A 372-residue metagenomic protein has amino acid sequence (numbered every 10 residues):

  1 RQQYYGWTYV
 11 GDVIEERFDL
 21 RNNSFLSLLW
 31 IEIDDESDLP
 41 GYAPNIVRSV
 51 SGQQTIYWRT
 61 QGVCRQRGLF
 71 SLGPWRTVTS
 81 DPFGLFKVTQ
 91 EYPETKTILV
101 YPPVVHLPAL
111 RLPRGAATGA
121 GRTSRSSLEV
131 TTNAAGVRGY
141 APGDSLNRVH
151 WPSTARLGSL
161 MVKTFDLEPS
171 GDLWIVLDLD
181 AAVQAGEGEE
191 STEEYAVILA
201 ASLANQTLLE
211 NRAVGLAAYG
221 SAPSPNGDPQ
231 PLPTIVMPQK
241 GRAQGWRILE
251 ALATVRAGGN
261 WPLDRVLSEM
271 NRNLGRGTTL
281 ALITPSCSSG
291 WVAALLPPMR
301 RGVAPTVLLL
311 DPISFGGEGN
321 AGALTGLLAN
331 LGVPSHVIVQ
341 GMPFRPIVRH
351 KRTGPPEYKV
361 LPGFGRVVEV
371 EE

Functional and structural regions predicted by a protein language model:
R1-P233, T279-I283, A294-P297: An amphipathic, basic-hydrophobic helix/alpha-beta surface used to engage anionic, phosphate-rich ligands or surfaces
E15, T254-E372: Von Willebrand factor type A / integrin I
F165, Q206-L208, P238-A243, E269-L274 (+1 more regions): Short, conserved, surface-exposed binding loops centered on an aromatic residue
Y195-I198, A243, G319, A323: A general alpha-helical scaffold signature found inside nucleotide-binding enzyme cores
I198-N205, W246, E250, S268: Internal, well-ordered alpha-helical scaffold/interface segments that support domain packing or protein-protein contacts
P225-P262: Short, charged loop segments at secondary-structure junctions
